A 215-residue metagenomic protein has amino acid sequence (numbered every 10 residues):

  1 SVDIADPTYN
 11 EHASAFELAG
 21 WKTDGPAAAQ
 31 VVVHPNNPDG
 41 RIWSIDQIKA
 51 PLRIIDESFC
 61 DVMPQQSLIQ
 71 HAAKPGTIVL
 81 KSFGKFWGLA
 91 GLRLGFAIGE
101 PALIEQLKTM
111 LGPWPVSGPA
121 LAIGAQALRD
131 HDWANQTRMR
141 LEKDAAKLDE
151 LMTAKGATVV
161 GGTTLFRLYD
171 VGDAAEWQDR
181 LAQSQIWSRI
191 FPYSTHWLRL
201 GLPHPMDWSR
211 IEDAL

Functional and structural regions predicted by a protein language model:
S1-A15: Conserved PLP-anchoring active-site segment centered on the Schiff-base-forming lysine
V2, R53, T77-V79: Hydrophobic/aromatic residues located in beta-strands of well-ordered beta-sheets within soluble catalytic
N10-E11, E17-P64: Active-site phosphate-binding strand-loop segment of PLP-dependent enzymes
I78-T153, A157-V159: PLP-dependent aminotransferase class I/II
L92, T163-L165, H196-L198: Short amphipathic alpha-helical segments
L141-E142, L151-S184, L202: Conserved PLP-binding catalytic core of the aspartate aminotransferase-like
Q183, Y193-L215: PLP-dependent enzyme catalytic core of the Aspartate aminotransferase-like
